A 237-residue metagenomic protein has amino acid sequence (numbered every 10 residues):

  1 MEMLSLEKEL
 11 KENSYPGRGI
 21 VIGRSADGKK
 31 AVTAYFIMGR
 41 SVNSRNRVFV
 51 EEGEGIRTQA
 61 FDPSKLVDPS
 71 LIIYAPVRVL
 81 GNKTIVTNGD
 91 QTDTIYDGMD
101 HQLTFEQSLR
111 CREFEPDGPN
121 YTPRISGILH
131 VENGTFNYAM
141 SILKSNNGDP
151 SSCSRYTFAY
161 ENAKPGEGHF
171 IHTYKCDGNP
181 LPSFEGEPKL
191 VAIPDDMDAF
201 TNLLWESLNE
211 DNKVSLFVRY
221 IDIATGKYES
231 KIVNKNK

Functional and structural regions predicted by a protein language model:
M1-K237: Conserved short alpha-helical segments that host acidic/polar catalytic motifs at enzyme active sites
